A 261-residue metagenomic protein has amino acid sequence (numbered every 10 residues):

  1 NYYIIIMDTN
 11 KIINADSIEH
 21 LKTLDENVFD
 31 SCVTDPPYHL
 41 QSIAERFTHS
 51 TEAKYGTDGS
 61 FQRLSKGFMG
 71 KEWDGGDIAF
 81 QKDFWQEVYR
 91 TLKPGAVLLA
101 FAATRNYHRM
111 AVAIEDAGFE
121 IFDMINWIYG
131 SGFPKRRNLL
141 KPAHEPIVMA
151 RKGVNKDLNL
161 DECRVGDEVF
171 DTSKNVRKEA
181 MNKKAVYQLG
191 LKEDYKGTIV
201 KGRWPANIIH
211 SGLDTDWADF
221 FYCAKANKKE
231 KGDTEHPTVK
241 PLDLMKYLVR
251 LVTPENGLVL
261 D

Functional and structural regions predicted by a protein language model:
Y2-L260: Core catalytic lobe of class I
